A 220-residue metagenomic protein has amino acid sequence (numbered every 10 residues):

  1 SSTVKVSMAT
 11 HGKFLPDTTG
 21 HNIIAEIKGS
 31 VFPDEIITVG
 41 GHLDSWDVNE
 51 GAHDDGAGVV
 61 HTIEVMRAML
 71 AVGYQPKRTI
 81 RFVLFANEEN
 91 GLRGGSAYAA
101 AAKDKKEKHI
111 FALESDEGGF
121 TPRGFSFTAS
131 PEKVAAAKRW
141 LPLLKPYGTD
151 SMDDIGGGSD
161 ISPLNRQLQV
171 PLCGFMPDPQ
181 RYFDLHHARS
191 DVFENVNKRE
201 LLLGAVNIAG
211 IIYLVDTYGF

Functional and structural regions predicted by a protein language model:
S1-A52, E64-A71: Soluble metallo-hydrolase cores and metallopeptidase-like ectodomains found primarily in the secretory/periplasmic
S2-M8, T149-G156, F220: Surface-exposed patches in mature extracellular/periplasmic domains of secreted proteins
S7, I23-E26, I36-G40, R81-L84 (+6 more regions): Structural recognition of the beta-strand scaffold that forms the well-ordered cores of secreted hydrolase catalytic
L15, A52-V60, Y74, E89-R93 (+4 more regions): Soluble non-cytosolic domains of exported or imported proteins
F32, D47, F85-L185: Metal-dependent peptidase/peptidase-like ectodomains
V59, I63-M66, K77, L92-A99 (+4 more regions): Extracytoplasmic/secreted envelope proteins and their assembly/folding machinery, especially bacterial periplasmic
R67, A71, Y182-F220: His/Asp/Glu-rich mid-to-C-terminal helical/loop segments that flank catalytic regions of hydrolases
R67-I80, E107: Phosphate-handling active-site elements
